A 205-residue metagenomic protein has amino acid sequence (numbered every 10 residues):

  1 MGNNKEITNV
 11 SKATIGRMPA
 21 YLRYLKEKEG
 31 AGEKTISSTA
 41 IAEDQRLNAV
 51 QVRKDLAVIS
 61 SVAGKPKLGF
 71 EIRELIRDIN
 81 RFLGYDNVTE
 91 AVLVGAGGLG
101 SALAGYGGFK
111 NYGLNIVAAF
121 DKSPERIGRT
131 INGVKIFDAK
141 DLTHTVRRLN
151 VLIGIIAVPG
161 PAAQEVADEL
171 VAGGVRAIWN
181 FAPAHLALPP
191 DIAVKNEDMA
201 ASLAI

Functional and structural regions predicted by a protein language model:
M1-K34: Extreme N-terminal segment that seeds HTH/winged-HTH DNA-binding domains in transcriptional regulators
K26-E29, V134-I205: Phosphate-bearing ligand-interacting subdomains that bind or position ATP/ADP/UDP/GDP/NAD(P) or nucleotide-linked
T35, G107, T145: Catalytic, metal-anchored helix/loop core of enzyme active sites in primary metabolism
T35, T39, E43-V88: HTH-adjacent hinge/linker in prokaryotic transcriptional regulators
A96-G97: Glycine-rich Rossmann-fold phosphate-binding loop(s) that bind the pyrophosphate of adenine dinucleotide cofactors
G100: N-terminal Rossmann-fold NAD(P) dinucleotide-binding loop
K110-N132: NAD(P)-binding Rossmann-fold cofactor-contacting core
